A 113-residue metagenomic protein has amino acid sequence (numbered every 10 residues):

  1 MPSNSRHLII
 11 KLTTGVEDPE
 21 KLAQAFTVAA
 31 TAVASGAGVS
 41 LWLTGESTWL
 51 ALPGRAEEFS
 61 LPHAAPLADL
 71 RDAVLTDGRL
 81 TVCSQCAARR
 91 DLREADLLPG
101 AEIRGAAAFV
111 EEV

Functional and structural regions predicted by a protein language model:
M1-H7: Glycine-rich phosphate/diphosphate-binding loops that line cofactor/substrate pockets in enzymes
I9-A23, G54-R55: Short, glycine-rich nucleotide/cofactor-binding loops
G15-E17, E46-W49, A88: Short, catalytically relevant binding-site loops at active-site mouths
L22-A37, L41: Histidine-anchored nucleotide/phosphate-binding helix
V39-T44, L80-S84: Short internal beta-strands
S47-L61: N-terminal beta-loop-helix "entrance" segment that forms/cooperates in small-molecule cofactor or anionic ligand
E57-A88: A glycine-rich helix N-cap at a beta->alpha junction
R90-L92, D96-V113: C-terminal structural segments of small proteins and small subunits
